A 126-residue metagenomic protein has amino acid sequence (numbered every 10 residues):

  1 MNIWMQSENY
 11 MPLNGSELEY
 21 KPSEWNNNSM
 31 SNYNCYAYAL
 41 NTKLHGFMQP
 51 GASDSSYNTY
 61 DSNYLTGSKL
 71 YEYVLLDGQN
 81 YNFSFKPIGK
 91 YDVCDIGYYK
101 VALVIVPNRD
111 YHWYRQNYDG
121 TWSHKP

Functional and structural regions predicted by a protein language model:
I3-S84: Cysteine-nucleophile protease catalytic domains, especially the papain-like/related folds used in DUB/UBL proteases
F47-P50, Y118-P126: Short amphipathic alpha-helical segments with coiled-coil-like heptad repeat character
N63-S123: ...with weaker cross-activation on analogous glycine-rich loops/strands in unrelated enzymes
